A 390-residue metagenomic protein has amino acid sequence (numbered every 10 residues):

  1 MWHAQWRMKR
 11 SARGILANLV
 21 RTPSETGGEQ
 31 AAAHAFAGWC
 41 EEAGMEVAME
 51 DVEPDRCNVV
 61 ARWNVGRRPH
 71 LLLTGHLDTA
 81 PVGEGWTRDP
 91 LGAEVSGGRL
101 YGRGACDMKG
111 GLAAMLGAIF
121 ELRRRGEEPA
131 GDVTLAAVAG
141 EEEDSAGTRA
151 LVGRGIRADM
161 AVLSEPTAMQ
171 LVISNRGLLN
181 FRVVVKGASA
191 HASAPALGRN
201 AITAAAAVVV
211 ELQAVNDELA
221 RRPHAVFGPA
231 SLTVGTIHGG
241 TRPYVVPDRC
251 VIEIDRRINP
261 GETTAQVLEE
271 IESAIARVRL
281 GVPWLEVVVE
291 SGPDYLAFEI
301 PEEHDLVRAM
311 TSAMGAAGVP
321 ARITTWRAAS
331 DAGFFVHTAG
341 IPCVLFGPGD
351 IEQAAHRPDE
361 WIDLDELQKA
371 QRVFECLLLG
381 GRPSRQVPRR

Functional and structural regions predicted by a protein language model:
W2-V82, R249-E253, L268-E270, L364-E366: N-terminal helical capping/dimerization or prosegment-like subdomains of hydrolases acting on amide or phosphate bonds
F36, L112-L122, L151, A205-V208 (+2 more regions): Buried hydrophobic packing segments
A48, L72, T134-A136, V288: A structural signal for isolated positions on well-ordered beta-strands in alpha/beta enzyme cores
A48-D51, R182-R390: Metal-dependent amide/peptide-bond hydrolase catalytic core, centered on the "pita-bread" metallohydrolase fold
H70-T134: Active-site metal-coordination/substrate-binding segment of hydrolases, especially metallo-dependent peptidases
A80-S96, I173-V184, A309-S312, V344: Acidic-glycine-rich active-site phosphate/pyrophosphate-binding loop
G83, E127, V172-G177, P243-P247 (+1 more regions): Short glycine/proline-enriched loop/turn "hinge" motifs that connect secondary-structure elements and lie
M108-N180, R382, R389: Acidic/histidine-rich catalytic neighborhood of metal-dependent amide-processing enzymes
